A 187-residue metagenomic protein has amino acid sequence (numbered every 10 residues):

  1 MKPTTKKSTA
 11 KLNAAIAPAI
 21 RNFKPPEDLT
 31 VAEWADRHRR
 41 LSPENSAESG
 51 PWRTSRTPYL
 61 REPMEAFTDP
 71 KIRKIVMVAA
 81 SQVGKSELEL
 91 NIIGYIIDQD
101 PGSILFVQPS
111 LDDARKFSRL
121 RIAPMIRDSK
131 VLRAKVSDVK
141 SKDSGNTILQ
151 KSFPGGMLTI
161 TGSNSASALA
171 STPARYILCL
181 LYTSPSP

Functional and structural regions predicted by a protein language model:
M1-S184: Phosphate/NTP-binding elements of NTP-utilizing enzymes
P187: Hydrophobic pocket-lining residues within nucleotide cofactor-binding pockets
